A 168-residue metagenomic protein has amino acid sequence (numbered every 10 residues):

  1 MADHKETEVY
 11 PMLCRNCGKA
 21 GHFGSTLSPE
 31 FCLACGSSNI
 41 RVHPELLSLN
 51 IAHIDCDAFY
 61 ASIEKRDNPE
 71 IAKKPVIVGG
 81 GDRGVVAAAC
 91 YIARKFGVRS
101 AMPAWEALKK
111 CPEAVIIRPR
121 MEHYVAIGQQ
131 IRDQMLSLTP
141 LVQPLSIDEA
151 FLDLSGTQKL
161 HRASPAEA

Functional and structural regions predicted by a protein language model:
M1-A168: Gly/Gly-Pro- and Ser/Thr-rich, intrinsically disordered tail segments characteristic of DNA damage-repair and tolerance
